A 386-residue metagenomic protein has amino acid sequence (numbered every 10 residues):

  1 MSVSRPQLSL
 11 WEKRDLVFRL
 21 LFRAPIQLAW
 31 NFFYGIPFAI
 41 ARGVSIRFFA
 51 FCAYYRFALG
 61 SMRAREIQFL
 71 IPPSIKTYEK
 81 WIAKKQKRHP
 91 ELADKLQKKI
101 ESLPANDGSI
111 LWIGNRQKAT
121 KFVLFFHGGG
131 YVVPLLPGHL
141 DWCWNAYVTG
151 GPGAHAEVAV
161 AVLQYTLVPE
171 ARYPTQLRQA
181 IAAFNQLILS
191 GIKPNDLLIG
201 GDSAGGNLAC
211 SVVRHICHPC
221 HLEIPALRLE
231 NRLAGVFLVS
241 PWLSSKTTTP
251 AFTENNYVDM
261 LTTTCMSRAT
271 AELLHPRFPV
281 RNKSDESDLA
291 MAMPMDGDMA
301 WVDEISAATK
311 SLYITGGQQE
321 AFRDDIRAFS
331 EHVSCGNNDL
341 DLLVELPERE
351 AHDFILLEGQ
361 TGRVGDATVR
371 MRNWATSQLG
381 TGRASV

Functional and structural regions predicted by a protein language model:
M1-I113, R281: A glycine/proline-hinged amphipathic helix-loop "lid/cap" segment that gates access to hydrophobic ligand pockets
R5-L8, E12, L16, R178 (+3 more regions): Alpha/beta hydrolase fold serine-hydrolase catalytic domain that processes acyl esters and thioesters
S109, I113-G151: Short, surface-exposed "cap/lid" segments of acyl-processing enzymes
I113, F125-F126, G200, V239 (+1 more regions): Short hydrophobic segments within beta-strands
G130, T166-P169, L243, A351: Alpha/beta-hydrolase active-site loop signature
L135-P137, R172-Y173, T249: Conserved catalytic-core motifs of eukaryotic protein kinase domains, centered on the activation segment
W142, V158-D196: Catalytic nucleophile-loop/oxyanion-hole region of alpha/beta-hydrolase and closely related hydrolase-like folds
G201, G205, A209: Gly/Ala-rich beta-loop-alpha elbow adjacent to hydrolase catalytic centers
